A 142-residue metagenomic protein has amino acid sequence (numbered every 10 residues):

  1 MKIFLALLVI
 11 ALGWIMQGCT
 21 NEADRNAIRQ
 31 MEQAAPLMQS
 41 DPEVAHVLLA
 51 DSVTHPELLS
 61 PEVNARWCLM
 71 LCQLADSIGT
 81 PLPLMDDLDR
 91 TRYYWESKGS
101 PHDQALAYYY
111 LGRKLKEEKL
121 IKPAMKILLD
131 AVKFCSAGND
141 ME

Functional and structural regions predicted by a protein language model:
L5, I10, C19-E142: A "functional boundary" signal
